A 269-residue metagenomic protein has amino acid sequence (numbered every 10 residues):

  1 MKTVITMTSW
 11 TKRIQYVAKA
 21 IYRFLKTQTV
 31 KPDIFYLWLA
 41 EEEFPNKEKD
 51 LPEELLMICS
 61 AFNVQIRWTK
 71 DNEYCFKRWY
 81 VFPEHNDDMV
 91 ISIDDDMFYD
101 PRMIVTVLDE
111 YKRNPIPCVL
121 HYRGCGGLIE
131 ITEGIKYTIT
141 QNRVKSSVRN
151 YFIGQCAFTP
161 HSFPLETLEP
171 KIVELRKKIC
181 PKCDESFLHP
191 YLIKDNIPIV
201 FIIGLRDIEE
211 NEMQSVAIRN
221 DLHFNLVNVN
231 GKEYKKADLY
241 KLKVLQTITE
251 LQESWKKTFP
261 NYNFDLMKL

Functional and structural regions predicted by a protein language model:
M1, T8-T11, Q15-A20, L165 (+1 more regions): C-terminal catalytic/acceptor-binding lobe
K2-M7, F24, D33-L37: Hydrophobic targeting segments
W10-I14, E42-F44, M97-Y99, G127: Short acidic, S/G/P-rich loop/turn micro-motifs used as interaction or catalytic elements
A20-P32, M57: Short, acidic, metal-binding catalytic loop of nucleotide-sugar glycosyltransferases
W38-D88: Active-site-proximal specificity loops/subdomain of glycosyltransferases
W38-E43, G124-G127, L205-R206: Short beta-alpha junction loops
F82-P83, F98-E174: Conserved catalytic core of nucleotide-sugar-dependent glycosyltransferases
D87-F98: Short beta-strand-to-loop acidic/aromatic patch adjacent to the donor-nucleotide binding site
